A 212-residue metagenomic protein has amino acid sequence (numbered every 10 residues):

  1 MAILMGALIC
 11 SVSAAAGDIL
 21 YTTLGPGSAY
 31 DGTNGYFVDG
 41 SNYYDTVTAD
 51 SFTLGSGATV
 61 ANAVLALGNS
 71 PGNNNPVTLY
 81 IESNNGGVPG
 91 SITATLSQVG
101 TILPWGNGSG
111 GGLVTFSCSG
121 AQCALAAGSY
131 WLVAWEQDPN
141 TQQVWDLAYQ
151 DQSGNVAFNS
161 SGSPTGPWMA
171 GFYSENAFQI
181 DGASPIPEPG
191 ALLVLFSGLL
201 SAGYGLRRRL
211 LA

Functional and structural regions predicted by a protein language model:
A2-S11: Bacterial N-terminal signal peptides
S13-F37: Boundary/junction segments of secreted and surface-exposed precursor proteins
G17-L20, G40, D50, P71 (+1 more regions): PGST-rich, cysteine-poor low-complexity/disordered linker and tail segments that act as flexible spacers
N42-L54: Short beta-strands within extracellular/lumenal beta-sheet-rich domains
G55-N62: Extended extracellular/luminal ectodomain segments enriched in beta-structured repeat modules
N69-S160: Aromatic- and Gly/Pro-enriched, solvent-exposed loop/edge beta-strand patches characteristic of beta-rich domains
P187-L206: A short, hydrophobic C-terminal helix/tail in secreted or cell-surface proteins
R209-A212: Short, charged juxtamembrane terminal tails flanking transmembrane helices
